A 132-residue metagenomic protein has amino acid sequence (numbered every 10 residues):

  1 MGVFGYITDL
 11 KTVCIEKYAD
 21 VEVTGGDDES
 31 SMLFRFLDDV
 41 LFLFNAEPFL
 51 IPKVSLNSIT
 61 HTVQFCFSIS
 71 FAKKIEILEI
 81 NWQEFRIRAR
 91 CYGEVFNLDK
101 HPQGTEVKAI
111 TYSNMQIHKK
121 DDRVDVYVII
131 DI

Functional and structural regions predicted by a protein language model:
M1-I132: Intrinsically disordered, low-complexity regions
